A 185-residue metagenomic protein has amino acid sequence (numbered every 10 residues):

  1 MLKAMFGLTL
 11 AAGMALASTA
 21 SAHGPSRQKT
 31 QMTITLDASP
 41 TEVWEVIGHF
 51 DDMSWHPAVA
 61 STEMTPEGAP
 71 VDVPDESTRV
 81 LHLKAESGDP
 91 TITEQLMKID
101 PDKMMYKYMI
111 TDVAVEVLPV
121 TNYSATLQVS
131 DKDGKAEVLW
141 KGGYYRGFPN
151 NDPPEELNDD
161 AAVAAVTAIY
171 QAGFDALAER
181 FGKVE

Functional and structural regions predicted by a protein language model:
M1-M5: Positively charged n-region of N-terminal signal peptides that target proteins for export
G7-A15: Bacterial N-terminal signal peptides
A20-D72: Hydrophobic ligand-binding cavity/cleft-lining segments
S26, L118-S124: Amphipathic hydrophobic-ligand
T35, M64-L118, A172, A176-E185: Glycine-rich portal/gate segments that line the openings of hydrophobic small-molecule binding cavities
E42-I47, M53, R79, L96 (+2 more regions): Hydrophobic pocket/interface hotspot
K98, L127-D133: Short, low-complexity Ser/Thr-rich regulatory SLiMs
D133, E137-L139, G143-E185: A conserved amphipathic terminal alpha-helix motif
